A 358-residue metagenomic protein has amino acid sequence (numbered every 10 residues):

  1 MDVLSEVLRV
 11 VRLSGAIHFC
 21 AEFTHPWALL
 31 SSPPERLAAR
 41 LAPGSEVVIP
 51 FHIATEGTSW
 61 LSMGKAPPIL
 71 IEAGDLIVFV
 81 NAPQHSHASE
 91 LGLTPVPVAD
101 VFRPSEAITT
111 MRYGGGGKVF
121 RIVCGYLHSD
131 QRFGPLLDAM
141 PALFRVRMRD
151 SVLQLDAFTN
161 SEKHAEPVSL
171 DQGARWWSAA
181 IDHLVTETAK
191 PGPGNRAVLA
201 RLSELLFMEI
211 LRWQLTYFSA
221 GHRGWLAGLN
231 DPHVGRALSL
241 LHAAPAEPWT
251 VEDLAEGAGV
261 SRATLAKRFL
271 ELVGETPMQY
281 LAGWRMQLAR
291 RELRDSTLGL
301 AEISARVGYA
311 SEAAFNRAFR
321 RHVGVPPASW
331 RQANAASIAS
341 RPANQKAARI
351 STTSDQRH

Functional and structural regions predicted by a protein language model:
M1-I69, D75, Q84-M111: Generic protein-terminus/edge-of-domain signal
M1-L30, A142-Q172, S340-R357: A short, N-terminal "cap"/entry segment at the start of jelly-roll beta-barrel domains of the cupin/DSBH fold
A54, L241-A244, E292-L293: Short helix-to-turn junction characteristic of helix-turn-helix DNA-binding domains, especially the helix
E90-F120, Q131-R145: Double-stranded beta-helix
V123-F133, A139-R145, R149-S239: An amphipathic alpha-helical interaction segment
L205-L215, R236-Q287, S304-S329: Basic/polar phosphate-binding segments, predominantly the helix-turn-helix DNA-binding elements of transcriptional
R291, L298-E302, R306, S311-H358: …primarily DNA-binding HTH/wHTH and HhH modules…
